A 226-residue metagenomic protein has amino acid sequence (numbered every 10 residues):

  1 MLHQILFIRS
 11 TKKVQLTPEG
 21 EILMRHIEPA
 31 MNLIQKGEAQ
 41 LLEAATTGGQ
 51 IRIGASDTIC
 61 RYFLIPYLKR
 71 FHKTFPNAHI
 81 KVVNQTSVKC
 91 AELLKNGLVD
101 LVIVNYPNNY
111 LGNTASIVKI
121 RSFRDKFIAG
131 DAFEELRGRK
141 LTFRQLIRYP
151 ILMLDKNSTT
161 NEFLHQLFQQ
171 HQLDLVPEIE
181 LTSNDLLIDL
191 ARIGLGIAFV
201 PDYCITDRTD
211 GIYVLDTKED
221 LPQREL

Functional and structural regions predicted by a protein language model:
M1-L16: A short LG(V/I)-centered, amphipathic sequence patch enriched for acidic residue(s) preceding the LG motif
L2, L23-A45: Alpha-helical linker/hinge and terminal dimerization helices associated with HTH transcriptional regulators
G48-L111, L181: Central regulatory/effector-binding core of bacterial HTH transcription factors
L68-T74, L98, R144, N161-D174: Ligand-binding cleft/hinge of the Venus flytrap
K95-V104, D125, L173, A191-A198: Alpha-to-beta junction loops
L111-V118, F123, D185-L226: Beta-alpha-beta core module
T114-I151: Flexible hinge/capping segments at coil-to-helix
E135-R137, Y149-H171: Secondary-structure junction motif
